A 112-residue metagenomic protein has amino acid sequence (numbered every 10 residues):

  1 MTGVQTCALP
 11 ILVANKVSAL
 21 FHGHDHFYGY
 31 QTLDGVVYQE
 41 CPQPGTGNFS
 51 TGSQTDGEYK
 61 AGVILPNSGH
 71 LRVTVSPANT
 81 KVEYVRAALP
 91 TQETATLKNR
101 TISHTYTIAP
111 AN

Functional and structural regions predicted by a protein language model:
M1-L9: Short, small-residue-biased leader/transition segments that mark boundaries at the very start of proteins
A8-N112: Metal-dependent phosphoesterase/phosphodiesterase active-site architecture
